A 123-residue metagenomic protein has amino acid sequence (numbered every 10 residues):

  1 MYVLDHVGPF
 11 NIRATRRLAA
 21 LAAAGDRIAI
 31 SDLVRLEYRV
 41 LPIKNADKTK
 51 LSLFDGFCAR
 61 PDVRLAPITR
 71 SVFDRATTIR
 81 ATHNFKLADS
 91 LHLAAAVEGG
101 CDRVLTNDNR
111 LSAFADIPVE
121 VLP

Functional and structural regions predicted by a protein language model:
M1-I30, I43-S52, G56, N109 (+1 more regions): Short, well-structured N-terminal submotif of metal-dependent ribonuclease cores
H6-V7, L41, I79, I117: Residue-level signal for well-ordered alpha-helical positions
I12, V63-N107: Active-site neighborhoods of divalent-metal-dependent phosphate/nucleic-acid chemistry enzymes
A20, L93-P123: Acidic, PIN/NYN-like endoribonuclease modules and their adjacent C-terminal/linker elements
A24-G25, R60-P61, T82: Structured helix-beta-strand junction loops
R27, D62-R64, P118-E120: Conserved beta-strand segments of alpha/beta enzyme cores
V34: Histidine/lysine/aspartate-rich catalytic loop segments that bind and position anionic ligands
